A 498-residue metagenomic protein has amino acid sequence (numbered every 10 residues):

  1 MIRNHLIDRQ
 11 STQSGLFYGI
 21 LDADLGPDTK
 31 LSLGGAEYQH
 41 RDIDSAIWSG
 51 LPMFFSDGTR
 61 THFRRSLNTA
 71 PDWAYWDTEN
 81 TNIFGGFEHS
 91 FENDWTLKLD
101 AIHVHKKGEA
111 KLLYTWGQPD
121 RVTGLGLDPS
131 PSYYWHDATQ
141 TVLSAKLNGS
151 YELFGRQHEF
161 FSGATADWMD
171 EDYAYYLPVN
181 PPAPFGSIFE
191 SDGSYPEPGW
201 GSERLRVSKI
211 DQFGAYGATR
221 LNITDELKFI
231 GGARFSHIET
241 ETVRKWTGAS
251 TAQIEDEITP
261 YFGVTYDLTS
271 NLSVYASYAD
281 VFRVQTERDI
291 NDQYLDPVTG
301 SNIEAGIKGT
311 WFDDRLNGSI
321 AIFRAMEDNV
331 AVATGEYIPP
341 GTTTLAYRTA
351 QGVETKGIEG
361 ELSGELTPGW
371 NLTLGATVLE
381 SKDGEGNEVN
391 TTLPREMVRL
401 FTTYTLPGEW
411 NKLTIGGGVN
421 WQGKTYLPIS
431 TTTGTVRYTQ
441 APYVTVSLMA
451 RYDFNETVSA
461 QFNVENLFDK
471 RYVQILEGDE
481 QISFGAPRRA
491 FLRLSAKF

Functional and structural regions predicted by a protein language model:
M1, L31-L33, L97-A101, H158-A164 (+9 more regions): Transmembrane beta-strands of outer-membrane beta-barrel proteins
M1-R3, E37-R41, H103-E109, G149 (+11 more regions): Transmembrane beta-strands of outer-membrane beta-barrel pores
H5-I7, S11, Y18-S90, H105-A138 (+3 more regions): Acidic/polar loop-and-plug regions of large Gram-negative outer-membrane beta-barrel proteins
Y18, D22-D28, L33, A138 (+5 more regions): Structural signature of Gram-negative outer-membrane beta-barrels, strongest in the C-terminal barrel of TonB-dependent
E79, I83-K106, P129-V243: Face-selective signature of the C-terminal outer-membrane beta-barrel domain
G86-Y114, D267, S273-Y275, V298-E365 (+1 more regions): Membrane-embedded beta-barrel scaffold of Gram-negative outer-membrane proteins
H136, F160, T391-F498: Conserved C-terminal beta-signal and adjacent last beta-strands/turns of outer-membrane beta-barrel proteins
D225, R324, Y347-S430, F468: Gram-negative outer-membrane beta-barrel transporters
